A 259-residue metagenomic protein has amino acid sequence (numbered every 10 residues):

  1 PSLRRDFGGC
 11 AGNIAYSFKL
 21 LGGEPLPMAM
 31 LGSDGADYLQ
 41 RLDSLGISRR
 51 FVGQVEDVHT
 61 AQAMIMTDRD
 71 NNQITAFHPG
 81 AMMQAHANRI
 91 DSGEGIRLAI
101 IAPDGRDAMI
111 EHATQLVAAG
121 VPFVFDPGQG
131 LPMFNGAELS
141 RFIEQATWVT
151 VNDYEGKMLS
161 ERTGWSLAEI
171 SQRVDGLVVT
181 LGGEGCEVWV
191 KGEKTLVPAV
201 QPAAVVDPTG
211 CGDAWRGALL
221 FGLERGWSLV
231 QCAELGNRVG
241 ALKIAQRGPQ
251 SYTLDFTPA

Functional and structural regions predicted by a protein language model:
P1-L26, D37-Q40, Q84, A204-V205: Glycine-rich phosphate/adenosyl-contacting loop at the front of the ribokinase-like
S2-G9, V55-H59, M133, A137 (+3 more regions): Residues at secondary-structure transition points
A11-A15, M109, G156, R216: A general structural signal for well-ordered alpha-helical segments in protein cores
K19, V117, E224: Gly/Ala-rich phosphate-binding loop of Rossmann-like dinucleotide-binding domains, activating on the conserved
L26, Q40-Q54, V58-L196: Ribokinase/PfkB-type carbohydrate-kinase core domain
M28, V52-G53, D126, C232 (+2 more regions): Residue-level detector of family-conserved "landmark" positions at structurally sensitive sites
M30-G32: Alpha-helical transmembrane segments within multi-pass membrane transporters and channels
G164-A259: Conserved phosphate-binding/catalytic region of the ribokinase-like
